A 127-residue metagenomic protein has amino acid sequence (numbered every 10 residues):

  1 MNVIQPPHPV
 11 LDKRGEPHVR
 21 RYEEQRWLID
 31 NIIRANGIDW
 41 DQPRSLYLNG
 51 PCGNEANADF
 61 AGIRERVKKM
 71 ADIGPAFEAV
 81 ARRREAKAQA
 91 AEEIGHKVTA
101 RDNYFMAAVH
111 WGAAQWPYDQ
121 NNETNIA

Functional and structural regions predicted by a protein language model:
N2-A127: N-terminal targeting or regulatory segments adjacent to alpha/beta-hydrolase or S9 domains
